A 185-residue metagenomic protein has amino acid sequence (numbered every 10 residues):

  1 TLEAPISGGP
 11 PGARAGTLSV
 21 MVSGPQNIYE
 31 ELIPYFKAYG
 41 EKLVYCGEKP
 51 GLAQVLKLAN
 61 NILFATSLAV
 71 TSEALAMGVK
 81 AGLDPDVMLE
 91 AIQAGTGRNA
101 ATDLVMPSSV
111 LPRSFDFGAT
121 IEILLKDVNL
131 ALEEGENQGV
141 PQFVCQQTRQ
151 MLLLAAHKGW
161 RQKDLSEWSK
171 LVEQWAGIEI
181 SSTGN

Functional and structural regions predicted by a protein language model:
T1-A65: Rossmann-fold dinucleotide-binding core
A15-G16, S23, E31, T102-L104 (+2 more regions): Residue-level recognition of conserved structural "scaffold" positions that shape functional pockets and channels
K37, S181-N185: ATP-dependent carboxylate/acyl-activation modules
G40-L43, Q142, I180: Secondary-structure boundary/capping signal
P50-A176: Helical "substrate-binding/catalytic lid" subdomain of Rossmann-like NAD(P)-dependent dehydrogenases/reductases
